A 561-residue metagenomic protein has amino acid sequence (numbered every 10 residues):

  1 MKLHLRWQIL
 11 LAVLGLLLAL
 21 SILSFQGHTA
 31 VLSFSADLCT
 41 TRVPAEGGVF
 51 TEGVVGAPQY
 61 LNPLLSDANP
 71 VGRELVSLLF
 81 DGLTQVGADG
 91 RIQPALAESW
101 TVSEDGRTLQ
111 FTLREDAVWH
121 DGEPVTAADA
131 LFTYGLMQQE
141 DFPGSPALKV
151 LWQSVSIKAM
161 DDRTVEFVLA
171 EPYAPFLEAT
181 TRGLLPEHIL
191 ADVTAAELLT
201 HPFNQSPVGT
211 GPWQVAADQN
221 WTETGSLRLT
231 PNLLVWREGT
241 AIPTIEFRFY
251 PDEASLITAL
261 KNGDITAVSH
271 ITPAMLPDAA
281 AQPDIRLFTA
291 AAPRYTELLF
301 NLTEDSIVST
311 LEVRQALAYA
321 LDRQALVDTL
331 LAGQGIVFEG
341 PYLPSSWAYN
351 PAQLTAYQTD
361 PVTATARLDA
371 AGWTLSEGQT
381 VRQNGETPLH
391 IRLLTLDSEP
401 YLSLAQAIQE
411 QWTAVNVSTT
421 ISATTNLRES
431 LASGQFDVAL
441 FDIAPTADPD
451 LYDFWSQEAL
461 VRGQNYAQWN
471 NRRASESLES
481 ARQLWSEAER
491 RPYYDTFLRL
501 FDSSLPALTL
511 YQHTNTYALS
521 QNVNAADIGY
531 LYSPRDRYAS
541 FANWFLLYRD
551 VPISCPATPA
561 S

Functional and structural regions predicted by a protein language model:
A12-Q26, T296, A320-T355, V362 (+2 more regions): Detector for C-terminal structural segments
S21, F25, T112, A147-V193: Surface-exposed binding/hinge segments that line and control ligand-binding clefts or catalytic entry sites
T51, T126-T133, D162-V168, P212 (+5 more regions): Alpha-helical secondary-structure segments
G53-E104, G135, V208-T210: N-terminal lobe/hinge region of extracytoplasmic solute-binding protein
V54-V76, L96-A97, E123, P146 (+5 more regions): A structural "hinge/loop" feature
E98-P143, M160, E166, A259 (+1 more regions): Aromatic- and charge-enriched surface segment that lines or borders ligand/interaction sites
T181-T240, T244, A254, P361-A366 (+1 more regions): Gly/Pro-rich hinge or "lid" segments in bacterial periplasmic/extracellular proteins
H201, N232-D278, Q409, N416-T420: Ligand-site clamp/hinge motif
